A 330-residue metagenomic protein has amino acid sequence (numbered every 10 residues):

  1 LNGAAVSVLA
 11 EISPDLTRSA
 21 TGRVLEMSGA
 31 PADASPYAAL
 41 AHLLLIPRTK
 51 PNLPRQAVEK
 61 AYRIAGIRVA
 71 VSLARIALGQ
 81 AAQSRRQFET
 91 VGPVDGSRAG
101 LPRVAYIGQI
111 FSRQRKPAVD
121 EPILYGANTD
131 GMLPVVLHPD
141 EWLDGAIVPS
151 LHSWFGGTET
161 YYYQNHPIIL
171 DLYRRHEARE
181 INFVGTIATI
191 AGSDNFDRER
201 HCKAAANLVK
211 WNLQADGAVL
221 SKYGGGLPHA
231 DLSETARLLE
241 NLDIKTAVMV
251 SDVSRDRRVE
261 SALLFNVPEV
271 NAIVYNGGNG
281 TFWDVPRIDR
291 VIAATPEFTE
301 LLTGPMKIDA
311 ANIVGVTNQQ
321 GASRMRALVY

Functional and structural regions predicted by a protein language model:
L1-Y330: An N-terminal assembly and electron-transfer interface module characteristic of large anaerobic redox and radical
